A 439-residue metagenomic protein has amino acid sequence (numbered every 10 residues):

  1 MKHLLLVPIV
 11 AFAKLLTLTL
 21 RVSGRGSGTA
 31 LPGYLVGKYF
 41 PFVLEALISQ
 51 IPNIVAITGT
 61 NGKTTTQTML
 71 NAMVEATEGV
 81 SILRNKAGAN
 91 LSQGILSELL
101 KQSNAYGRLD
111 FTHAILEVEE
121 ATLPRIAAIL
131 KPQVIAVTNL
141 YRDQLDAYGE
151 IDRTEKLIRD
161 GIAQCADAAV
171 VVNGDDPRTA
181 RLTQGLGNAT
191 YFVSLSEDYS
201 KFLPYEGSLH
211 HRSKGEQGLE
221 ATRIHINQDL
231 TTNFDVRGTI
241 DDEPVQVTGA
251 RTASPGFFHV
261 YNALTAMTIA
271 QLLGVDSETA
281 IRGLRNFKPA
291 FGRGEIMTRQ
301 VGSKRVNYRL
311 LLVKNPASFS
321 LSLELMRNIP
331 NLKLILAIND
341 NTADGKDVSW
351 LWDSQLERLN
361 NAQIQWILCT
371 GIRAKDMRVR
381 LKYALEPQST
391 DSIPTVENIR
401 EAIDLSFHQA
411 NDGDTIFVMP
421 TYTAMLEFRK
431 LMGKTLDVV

Functional and structural regions predicted by a protein language model:
L4-A189: Phosphate-binding loop of NTP-binding sites
P52, V137, Y141-S303: Acidic, Mg2+-coordinating active-site environments of NTP-dependent enzymes
L145-D152, D344-V348, R429: Glycine/threonine-rich flexible loop motifs
V172-D175, L195, L312-V313, A337-D340 (+3 more regions): Structural motif
P177-R181, Y199-F202, T342-K346, R373-V379 (+1 more regions): Short, charged/polar "capping" segments at the starts of alpha-helices and the immediately preceding loops
L312-Q388, L436-D437: Active-site beta-alpha connecting loops in nucleotide-dependent enzymes
T370, D391-A402: Short acidic-hydrophobic, aromatic-tinged amphipathic segments that line or gate anion-handling sites
V418-V439: Glycine/aspartate-rich loop-and-adjacent alpha/beta segment that forms the canonical ThDP
